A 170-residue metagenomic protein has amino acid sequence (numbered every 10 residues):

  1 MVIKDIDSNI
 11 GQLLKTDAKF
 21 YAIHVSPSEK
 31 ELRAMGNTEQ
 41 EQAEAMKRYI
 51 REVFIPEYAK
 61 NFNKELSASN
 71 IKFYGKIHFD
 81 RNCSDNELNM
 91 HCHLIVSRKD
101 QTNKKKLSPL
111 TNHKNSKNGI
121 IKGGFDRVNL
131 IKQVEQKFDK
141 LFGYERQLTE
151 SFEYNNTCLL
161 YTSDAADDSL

Functional and structural regions predicted by a protein language model:
M1-P27: SsDNA-processing nucleotidyl-transfer enzymes
L14-K15, T38, C83-N86: Replace "in large, NTP-powered and nucleic-acid-processing enzymes" with "in large, NTP-powered factors and other
D17-K47: Active-site acidic/histidine clusters and adjacent loop/turn architecture that either coordinate catalytic ions
F20-P27, N63-S116: Histidine-centered divalent-metal-coordination microenvironment in nucleic-acid enzymes
Q40-I77: A short, contiguous, amphipathic alpha-helix enriched in charged residues
E41, A45, Y49, E87-N89 (+4 more regions): Charged, alpha-helix-enriched surfaces in structured cytosolic catalytic cores of large nucleotide-utilizing machines
V96-T157: Conserved His + Asp/Glu catalytic blocks
Y161-D168: Conserved small/polar residues in nucleotide/adenosyl-binding loops
